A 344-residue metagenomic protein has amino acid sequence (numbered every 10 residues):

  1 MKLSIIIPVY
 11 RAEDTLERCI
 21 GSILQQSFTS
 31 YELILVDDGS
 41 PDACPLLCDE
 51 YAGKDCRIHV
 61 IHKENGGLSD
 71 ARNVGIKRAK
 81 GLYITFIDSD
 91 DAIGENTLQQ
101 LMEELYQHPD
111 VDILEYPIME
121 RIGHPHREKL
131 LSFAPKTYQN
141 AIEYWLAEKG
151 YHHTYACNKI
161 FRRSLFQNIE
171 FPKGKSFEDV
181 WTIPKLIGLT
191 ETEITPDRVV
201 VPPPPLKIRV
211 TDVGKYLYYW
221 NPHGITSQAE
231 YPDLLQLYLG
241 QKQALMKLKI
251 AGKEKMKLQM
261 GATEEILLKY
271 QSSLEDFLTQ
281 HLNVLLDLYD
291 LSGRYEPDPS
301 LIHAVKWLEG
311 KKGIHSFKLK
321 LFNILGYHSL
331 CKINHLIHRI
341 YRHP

Functional and structural regions predicted by a protein language model:
E17, Y31, D42-E50, H62 (+2 more regions): Acidic helix N-cap motif at the loop->helix transition within catalytic regions of sugar-transfer enzymes
G21-S30: Short, acidic, metal-binding catalytic loop of nucleotide-sugar glycosyltransferases
S22, D37-L46, E64-G67, D88: A conserved acidic beta->alpha catalytic loop
K63-A79: Glycine-rich, basic loop-to-helix element that forms the pyrophosphate-binding segment of sugar-nucleotide handling
I84: Short aromatic/hydrophobic "clamp" motif used to bind/position activated sugar donors
S89-P196, P203-T211, H223-A229: Donor-binding/catalytic cores of nucleotide-activated saccharide and glycerol-phosphate transferases/polymerases
R198-P205, V213-P222, S227-Q259, V284-E309: Catalytic core of nucleotide-sugar-dependent glycosyltransferases
D287-P344: Membrane-interface aromatic/basic loop that binds lipid-linked glycans or pyrophosphate carriers, typified by
